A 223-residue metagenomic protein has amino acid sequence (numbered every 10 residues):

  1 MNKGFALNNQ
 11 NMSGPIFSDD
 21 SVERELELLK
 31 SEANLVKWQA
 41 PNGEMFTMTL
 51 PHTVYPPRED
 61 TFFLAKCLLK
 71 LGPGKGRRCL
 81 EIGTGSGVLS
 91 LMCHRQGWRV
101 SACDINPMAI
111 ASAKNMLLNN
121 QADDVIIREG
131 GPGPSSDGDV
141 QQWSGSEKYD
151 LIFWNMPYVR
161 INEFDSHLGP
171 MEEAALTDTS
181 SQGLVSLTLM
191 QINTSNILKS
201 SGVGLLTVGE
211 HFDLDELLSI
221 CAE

Functional and structural regions predicted by a protein language model:
M1-G4: N-terminal amphipathic/basic-hydrophobic helices that include classical n-h-c signal peptides and signal-anchor
N9, G14-Q96, I110-S112, P134-D139: SAM-dependent Rossmann-like transferase core, predominantly class I methyltransferases with a strong bias toward
P56, V88, P107-M108, V185 (+1 more regions): Short alpha-helical
T61, S86, S166-E173, L187-Q191 (+1 more regions): A general structural signal for well-ordered alpha-helical segments in protein cores
A65-S166, L189: Conserved SAM/SAH cofactor-binding pocket of Class I
Q96, L168-E172, A222: Glycine-rich, phosphate-binding/catalytic loops in enzymes
M156-S186: Mobile active-site "lid"/loop adjacent to the S-adenosyl-L-methionine
G183-E223: Conserved Class I SAM-dependent methyltransferase catalytic core
